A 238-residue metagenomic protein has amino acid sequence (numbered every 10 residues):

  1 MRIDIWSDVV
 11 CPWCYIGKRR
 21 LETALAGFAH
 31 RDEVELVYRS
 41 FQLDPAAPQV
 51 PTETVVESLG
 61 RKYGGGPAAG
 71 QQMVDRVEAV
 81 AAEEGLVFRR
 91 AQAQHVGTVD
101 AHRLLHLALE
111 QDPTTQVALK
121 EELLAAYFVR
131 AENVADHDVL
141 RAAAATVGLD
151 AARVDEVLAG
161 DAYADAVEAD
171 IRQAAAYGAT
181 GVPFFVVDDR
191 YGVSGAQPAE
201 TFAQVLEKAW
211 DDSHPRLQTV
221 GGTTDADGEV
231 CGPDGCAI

Functional and structural regions predicted by a protein language model:
I3-W6, V10-H30, Y38, H106-I238: C-terminal cap of thioredoxin/glutaredoxin-like
R19-Y127, C236: Structural alpha/beta surface segment adjacent to cysteine/selenocysteine redox centers across thiol/disulfide enzymes
